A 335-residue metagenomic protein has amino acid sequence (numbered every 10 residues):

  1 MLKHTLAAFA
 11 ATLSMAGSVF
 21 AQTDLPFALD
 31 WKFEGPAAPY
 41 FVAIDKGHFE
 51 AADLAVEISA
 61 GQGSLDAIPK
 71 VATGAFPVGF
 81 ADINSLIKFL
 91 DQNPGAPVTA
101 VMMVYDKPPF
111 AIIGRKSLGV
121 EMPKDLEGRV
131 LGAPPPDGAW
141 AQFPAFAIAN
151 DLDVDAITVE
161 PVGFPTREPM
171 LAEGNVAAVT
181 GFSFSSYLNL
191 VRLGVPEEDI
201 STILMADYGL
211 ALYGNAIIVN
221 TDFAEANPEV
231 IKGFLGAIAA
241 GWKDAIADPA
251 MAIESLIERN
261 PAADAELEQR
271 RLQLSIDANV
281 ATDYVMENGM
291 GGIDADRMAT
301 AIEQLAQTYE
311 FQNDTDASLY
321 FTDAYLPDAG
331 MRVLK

Functional and structural regions predicted by a protein language model:
M1-A7: Bacterial N-terminal signal peptides that target proteins for export
A8-F9, V19: Cleavable N-terminal signal peptides
M15-A21: Sec/Tat signal peptide C-region and signal peptidase I cleavage site
T23-G163, R167-E173, A177-F184, I203-M205 (+1 more regions): Short, glycine-/small- and polar/acidic-enriched structural segments that line small-molecule recognition paths
V154-T158, E197-S201, A262-I276, F311-L319: Short, surface-exposed acidic
P165-M170, N175-A265: Pocket-lining segment of extracytoplasmic ligand-binding domains
A226-E310: Secondary-structure end/capping motifs
M298-K335: Conserved C-terminal helix/tail region of periplasmic/extracytoplasmic solute-binding proteins
